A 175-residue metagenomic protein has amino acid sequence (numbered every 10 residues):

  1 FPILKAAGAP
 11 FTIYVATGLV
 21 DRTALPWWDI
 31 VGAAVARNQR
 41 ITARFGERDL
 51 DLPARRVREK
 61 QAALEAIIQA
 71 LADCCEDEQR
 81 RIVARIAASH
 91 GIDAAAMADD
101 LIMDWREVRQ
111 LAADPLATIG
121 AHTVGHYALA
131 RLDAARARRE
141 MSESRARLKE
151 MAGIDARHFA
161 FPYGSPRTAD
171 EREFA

Functional and structural regions predicted by a protein language model:
F1-H158, S165-A175: Catalytic alpha-helical scaffold of carbohydrate-active enzymes acting on polysaccharides/glycoconjugates
